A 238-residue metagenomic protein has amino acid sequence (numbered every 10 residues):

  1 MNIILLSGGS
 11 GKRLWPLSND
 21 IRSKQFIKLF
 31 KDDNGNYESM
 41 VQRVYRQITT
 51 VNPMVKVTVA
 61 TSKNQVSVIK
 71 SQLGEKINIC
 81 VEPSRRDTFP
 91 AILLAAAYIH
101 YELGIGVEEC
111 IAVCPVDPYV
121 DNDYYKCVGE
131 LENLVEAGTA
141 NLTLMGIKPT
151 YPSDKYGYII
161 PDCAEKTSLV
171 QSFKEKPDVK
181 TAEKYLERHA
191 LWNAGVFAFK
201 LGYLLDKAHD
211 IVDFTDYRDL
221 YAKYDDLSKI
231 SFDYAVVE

Functional and structural regions predicted by a protein language model:
M1-V68, I77, V81-R86, Y125: N-terminal glycine-rich phosphate-binding loop and ensuing alpha1 helix
L5-S7, A60, A112-P115, L144-K148 (+2 more regions): Short beta-strand segments
L17, L29, V51, E102 (+5 more regions): Change "in soluble alpha/beta enzymes" to "in soluble alpha/beta proteins
I21, N36-S39, D87-P90, K126 (+5 more regions): Conserved active-site and cofactor/substrate-binding residues in soluble primary-metabolism enzymes
T61, Q65-G74, L169-D178: Acidic-glycine-rich active-site phosphate/pyrophosphate-binding loop
I77-A164, L205, D210: Conserved beta-loop-beta/alpha segment of the NTase-like Rossmann-fold superfamily that binds/positions NTPs
P149, Y158-E238: Catalytic core of tubulin tyrosine ligase-like
